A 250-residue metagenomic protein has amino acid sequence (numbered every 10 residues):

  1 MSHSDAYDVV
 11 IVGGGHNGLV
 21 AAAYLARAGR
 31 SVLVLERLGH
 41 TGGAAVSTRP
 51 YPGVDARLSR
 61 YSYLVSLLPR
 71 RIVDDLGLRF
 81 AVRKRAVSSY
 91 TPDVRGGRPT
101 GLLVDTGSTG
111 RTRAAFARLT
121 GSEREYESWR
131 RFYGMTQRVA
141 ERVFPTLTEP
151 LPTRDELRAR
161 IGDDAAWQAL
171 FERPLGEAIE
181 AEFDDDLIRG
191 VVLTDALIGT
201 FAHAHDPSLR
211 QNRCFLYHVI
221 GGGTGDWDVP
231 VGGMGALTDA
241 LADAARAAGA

Functional and structural regions predicted by a protein language model:
M1-H3, A26-L33, A236, A242-A250: Secondary-structure transition/capping motifs at alpha-helix termini and the adjoining loop/turn into the next element
H3-R142: N-terminal glycine-rich phosphate/pyrophosphate-binding loop and immediately adjacent elements
L19, L35, T106, A169 (+6 more regions): Conserved structured core elements
L35-R37, R210-Y217: Active-site-adjacent bridging/hinge elements
L38-T41, A204-R210: Short glycine-enriched loops at secondary-structure junctions
G97-P207: Rossmann-like flavin
Y217-A250: Helical element adjacent to the flavin cofactor pocket in flavoenzyme catalytic cores
